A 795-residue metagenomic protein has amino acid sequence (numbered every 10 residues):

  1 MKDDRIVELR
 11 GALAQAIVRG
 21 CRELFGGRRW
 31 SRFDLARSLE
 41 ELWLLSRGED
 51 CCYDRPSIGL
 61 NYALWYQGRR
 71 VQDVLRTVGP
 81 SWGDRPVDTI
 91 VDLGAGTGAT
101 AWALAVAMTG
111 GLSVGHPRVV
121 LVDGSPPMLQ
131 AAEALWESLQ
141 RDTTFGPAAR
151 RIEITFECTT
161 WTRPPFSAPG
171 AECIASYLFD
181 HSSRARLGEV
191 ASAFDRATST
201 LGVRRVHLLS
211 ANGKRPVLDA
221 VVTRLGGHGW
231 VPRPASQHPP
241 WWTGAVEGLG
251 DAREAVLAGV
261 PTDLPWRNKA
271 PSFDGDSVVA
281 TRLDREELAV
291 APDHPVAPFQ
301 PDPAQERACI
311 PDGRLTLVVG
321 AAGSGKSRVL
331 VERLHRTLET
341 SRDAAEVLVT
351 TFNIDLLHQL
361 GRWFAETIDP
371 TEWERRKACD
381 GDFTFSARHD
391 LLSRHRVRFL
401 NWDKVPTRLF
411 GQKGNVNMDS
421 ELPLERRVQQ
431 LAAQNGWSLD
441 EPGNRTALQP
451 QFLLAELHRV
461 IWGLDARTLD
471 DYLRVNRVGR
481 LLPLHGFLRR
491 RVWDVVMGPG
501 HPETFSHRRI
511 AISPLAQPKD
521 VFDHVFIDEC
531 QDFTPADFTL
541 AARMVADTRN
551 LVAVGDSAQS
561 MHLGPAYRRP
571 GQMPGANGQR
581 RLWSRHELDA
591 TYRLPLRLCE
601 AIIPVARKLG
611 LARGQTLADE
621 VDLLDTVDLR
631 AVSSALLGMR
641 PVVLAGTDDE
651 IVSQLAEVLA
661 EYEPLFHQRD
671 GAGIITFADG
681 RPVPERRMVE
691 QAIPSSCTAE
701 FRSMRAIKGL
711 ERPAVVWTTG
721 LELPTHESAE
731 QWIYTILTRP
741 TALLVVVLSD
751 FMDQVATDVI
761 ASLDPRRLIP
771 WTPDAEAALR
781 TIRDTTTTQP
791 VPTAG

Functional and structural regions predicted by a protein language model:
M1-R47: N-terminal auxiliary segments of SAM/dcSAM-dependent transferases
C51-P80: Class I SAM-dependent methyltransferase Rossmann-like catalytic core, especially the SAM/SAH-binding loop
T97-S113: Conserved SAM-binding loop of SAM-dependent methyltransferases across substrates and taxa, primarily the Class I
Q130-S167: S-adenosyl-L-methionine
A171-L187: A short SAM/SAH-binding and catalytic strip from SAM-dependent methyltransferases
L201-N212: Conserved beta-strand signature within the Rossmann-like core of class I S-adenosyl-L-methionine
P298, P303, V319-T340, A344-E346 (+6 more regions): Conserved helicase motor core of SF1/SF2 NTP-dependent helicases
L392-E503, V658-Y662, D670: Coupling/switch/interface segments within P-loop NTPase motor domains and analogous charged loops in nucleic-acid
